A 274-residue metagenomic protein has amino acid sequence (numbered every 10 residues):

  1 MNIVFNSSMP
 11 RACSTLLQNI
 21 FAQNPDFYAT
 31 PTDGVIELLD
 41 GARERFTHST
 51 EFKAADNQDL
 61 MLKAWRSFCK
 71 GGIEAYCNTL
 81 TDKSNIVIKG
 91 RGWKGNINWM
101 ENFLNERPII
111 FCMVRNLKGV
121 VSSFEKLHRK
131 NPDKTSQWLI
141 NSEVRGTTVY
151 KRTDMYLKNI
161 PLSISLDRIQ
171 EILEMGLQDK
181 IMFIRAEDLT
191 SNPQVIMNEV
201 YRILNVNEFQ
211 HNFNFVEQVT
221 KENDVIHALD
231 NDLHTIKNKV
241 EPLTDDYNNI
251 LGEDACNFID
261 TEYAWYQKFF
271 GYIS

Functional and structural regions predicted by a protein language model:
M1-E74, L80: PAPS-dependent sulfotransferase catalytic core
M1-V4, K134, D154-K158, Q170-E174 (+1 more regions): PAPS-dependent sulfotransferases, especially Golgi type II membrane carbohydrate sulfotransferases
A12-Q18, I36-L39, K94-I97, K118-S123 (+2 more regions): Short catalytic/ligand-binding loop motif for oxyanion handling, primarily in non-cytosolic enzymes, centered on
C13-F27, M100-N105, F183-E208, N238: PAPS/PAP-binding and catalytic site of the sulfotransferase fold
N24, R91, Q178: Acidic-histidine catalytic/liganding microenvironments
C69-Y76, S122-V206, C256, W265: PAPS-dependent sulfotransferase catalytic domain
G72-W99: Glycine-rich phosphate-binding loop used to anchor ATP phosphates in small-molecule kinases, encompassing both
K89-G90, L104-L127: Conserved phosphate-donor/acceptor-positioning beta-strand/loop module used by diverse small-molecule
